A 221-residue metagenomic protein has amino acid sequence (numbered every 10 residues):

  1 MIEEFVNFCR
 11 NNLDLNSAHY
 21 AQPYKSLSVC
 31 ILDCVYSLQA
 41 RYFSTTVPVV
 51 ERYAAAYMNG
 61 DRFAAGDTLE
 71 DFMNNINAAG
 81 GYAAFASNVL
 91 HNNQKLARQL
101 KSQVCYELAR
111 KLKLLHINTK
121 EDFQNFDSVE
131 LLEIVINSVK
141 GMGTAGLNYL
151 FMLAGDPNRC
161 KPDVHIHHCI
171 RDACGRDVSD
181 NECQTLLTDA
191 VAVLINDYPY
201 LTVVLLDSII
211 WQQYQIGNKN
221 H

Functional and structural regions predicted by a protein language model:
M1-K25, V29, L100-R110, H116-H221: C-terminal accessory module of base-excision DNA glycosylases/AP lyases that mediates lesion recognition and DNA
M1-S102, K111, L205-H221: N-terminal polyanion-binding entry modules of DNA glycosylases/AP lyases and select other DNA-binding proteins
